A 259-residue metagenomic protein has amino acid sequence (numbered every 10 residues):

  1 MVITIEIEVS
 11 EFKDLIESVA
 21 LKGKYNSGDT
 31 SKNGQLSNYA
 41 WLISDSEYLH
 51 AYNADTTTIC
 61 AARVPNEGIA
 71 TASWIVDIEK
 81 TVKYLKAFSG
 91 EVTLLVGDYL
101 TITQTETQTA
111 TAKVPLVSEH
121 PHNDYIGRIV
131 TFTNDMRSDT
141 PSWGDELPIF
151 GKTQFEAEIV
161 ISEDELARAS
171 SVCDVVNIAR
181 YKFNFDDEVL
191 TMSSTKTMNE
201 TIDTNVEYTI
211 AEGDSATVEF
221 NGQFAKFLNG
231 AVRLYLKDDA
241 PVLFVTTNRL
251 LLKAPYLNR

Functional and structural regions predicted by a protein language model:
M1-V130, I149-R259: DNA polymerase processivity clamps
D135-G151: A short mid-domain helix/strand-loop element embedded in enzyme catalytic domains that forms or borders the active-site
